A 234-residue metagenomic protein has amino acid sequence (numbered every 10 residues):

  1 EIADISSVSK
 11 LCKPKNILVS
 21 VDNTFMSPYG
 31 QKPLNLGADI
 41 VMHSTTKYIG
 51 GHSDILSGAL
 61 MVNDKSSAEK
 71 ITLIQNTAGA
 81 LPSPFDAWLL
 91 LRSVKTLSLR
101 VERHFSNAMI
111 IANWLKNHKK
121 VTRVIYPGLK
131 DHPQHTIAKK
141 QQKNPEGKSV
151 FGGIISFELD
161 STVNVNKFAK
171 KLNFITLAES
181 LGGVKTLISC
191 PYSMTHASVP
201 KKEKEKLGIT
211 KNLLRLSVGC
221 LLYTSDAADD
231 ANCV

Functional and structural regions predicted by a protein language model:
E1-K120, I125: Conserved PLP-enzyme active-site core in the AAT-like
T24-M26, L129, G219-L221: Active-site beta-loop-alpha junctions enriched in small/polar residues
V121-L214, V218: Conserved C-terminal alpha-helix-loop-beta "cap" of PLP-dependent enzymes that closes/shapes the active-site mouth
Y223-A228: Conserved small/polar residues in nucleotide/adenosyl-binding loops
